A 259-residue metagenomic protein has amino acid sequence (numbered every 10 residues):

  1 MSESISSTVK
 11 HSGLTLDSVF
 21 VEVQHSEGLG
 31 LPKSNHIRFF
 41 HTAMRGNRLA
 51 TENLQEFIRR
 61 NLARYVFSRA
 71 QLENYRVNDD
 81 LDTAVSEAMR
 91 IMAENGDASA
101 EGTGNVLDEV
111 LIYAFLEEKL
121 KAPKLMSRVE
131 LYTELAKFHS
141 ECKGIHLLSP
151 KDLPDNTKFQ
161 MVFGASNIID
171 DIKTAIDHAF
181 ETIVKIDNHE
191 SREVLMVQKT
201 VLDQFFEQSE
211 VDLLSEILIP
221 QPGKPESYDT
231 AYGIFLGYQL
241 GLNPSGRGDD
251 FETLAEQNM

Functional and structural regions predicted by a protein language model:
S2-E87: A structured, charge-rich N-terminal accessory region that forms the first stable segment of a protein and links
H41, R45, L49, S99 (+2 more regions): Generic amphipathic alpha-helical segments used as scaffolds and interaction surfaces in large, multi-domain proteins
T51, Q55, N105-E109, I172: Phosphate/oxyanion-binding active-site loops and adjacent basic polyanion-contact surfaces
F57, F115, H178-T182: Alpha-helical scaffold elements adjacent to nucleotide-binding pockets in ATP/GTP-utilizing enzyme cores
F67-S127: Long, hydrophobic/aromatic-enriched structural stretches that serve as scaffold segments
L107-L111, H139, Y228: Short, well-structured alpha-helical interface segments that form or flank functional binding sites
P123-Q198: Loop-centered beta-sheet repeat module
T174-M259: Acidic, metal/cofactor-coordinating or nucleic-acid-engaging core segments within structured domains
